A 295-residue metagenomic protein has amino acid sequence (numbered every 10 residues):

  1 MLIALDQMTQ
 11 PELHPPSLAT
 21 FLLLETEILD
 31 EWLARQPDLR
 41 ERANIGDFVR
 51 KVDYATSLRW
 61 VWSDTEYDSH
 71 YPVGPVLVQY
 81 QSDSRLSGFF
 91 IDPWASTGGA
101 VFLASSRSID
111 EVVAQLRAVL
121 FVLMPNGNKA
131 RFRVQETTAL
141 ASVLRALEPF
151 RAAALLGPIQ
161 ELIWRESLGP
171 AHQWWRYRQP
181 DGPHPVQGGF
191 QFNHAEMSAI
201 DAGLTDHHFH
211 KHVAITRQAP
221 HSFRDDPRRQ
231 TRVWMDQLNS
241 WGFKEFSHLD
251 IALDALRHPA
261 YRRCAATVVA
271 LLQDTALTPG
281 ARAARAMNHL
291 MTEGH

Functional and structural regions predicted by a protein language model:
M1-S63, L77-V78, R85, L103-V113 (+1 more regions): A contiguous, surface-oriented mixed alpha/beta subdomain in the mid-to-C-terminal portion of proteins that forms
E66-S69: N-terminal low-complexity, intrinsically disordered segments
V73-P75: A common structural microfeature
D92-W94: Contiguous, structured surface segment used for ligand recognition
